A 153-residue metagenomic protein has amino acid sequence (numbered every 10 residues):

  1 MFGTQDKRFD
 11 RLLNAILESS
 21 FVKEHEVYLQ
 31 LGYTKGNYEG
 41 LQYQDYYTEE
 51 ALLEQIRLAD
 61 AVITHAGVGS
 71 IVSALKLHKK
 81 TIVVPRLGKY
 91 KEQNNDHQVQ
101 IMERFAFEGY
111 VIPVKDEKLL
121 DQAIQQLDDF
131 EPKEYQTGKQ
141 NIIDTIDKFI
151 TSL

Functional and structural regions predicted by a protein language model:
M1-L153: Nucleotide-activated sugar donor-binding and catalytic core shared by glycosyltransferases and related lipid-linked
